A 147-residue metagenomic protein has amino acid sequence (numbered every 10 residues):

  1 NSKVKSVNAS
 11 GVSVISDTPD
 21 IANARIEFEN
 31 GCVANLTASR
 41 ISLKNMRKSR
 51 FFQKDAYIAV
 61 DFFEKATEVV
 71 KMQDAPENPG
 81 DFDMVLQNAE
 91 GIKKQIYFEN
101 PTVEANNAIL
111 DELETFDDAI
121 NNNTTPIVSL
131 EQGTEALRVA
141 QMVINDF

Functional and structural regions predicted by a protein language model:
N1-K44, K48-F52, F62-E64, E131: Rossmann-like dinucleotide-binding domain that binds NAD(P)(H)
I15-D17, V69, L137-R138: Short secondary-structure boundary/hinge segments and terminal tails
P19-D20, M72-Q73, A140-Q141: Short secondary-structure transition/capping segments
N23-N30, P79-D83, M142-F147: Short, charged low-complexity intrinsically disordered segments located at boundaries of structured domains
E29, L110-F147: C-terminal helix-rich "cap/oligomerization" subdomain common to oxidoreductases
D55-I127: C-terminal glycine/acidic-rich active-site capping loop/insertion
